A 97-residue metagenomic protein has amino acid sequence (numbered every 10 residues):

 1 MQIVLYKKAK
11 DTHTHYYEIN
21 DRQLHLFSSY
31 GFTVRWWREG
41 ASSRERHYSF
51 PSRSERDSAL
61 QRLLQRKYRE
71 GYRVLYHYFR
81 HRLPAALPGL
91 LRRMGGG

Functional and structural regions predicted by a protein language model:
M1-L5, Y16-E18, S49: Ordered hydrophobic segments in well-structured contexts
M1-T12, S42, R82, G95-G96: Negatively charged, low-complexity tracts enriched in Asp/Glu with abundant Ser/Thr
Y6-A9, R35-W37, S52: Intrinsically disordered, low-complexity segments enriched in polar/charged residues with Gly/Pro, especially when
K7, L26-S28, R92-R93: Generic detector of low-complexity/intrinsically disordered segments and short hydrophobic N-terminal stretches
H15-R46, Q61: Short aromatic-glycine-(Arg/Gly/Cys) micro-motifs in beta-strand/loop hairpins
F32-V34, Y48-S49, A59-L63, V74-Y78: Short, surface-exposed, polar/charged, turn-prone segments marking secondary-structure boundaries
S42, F50-G71: A short, charged, amphipathic alpha-helix used as a generic interaction element across diverse proteins
R66-G97: Short, mixed-charge low-complexity intrinsically disordered segments
